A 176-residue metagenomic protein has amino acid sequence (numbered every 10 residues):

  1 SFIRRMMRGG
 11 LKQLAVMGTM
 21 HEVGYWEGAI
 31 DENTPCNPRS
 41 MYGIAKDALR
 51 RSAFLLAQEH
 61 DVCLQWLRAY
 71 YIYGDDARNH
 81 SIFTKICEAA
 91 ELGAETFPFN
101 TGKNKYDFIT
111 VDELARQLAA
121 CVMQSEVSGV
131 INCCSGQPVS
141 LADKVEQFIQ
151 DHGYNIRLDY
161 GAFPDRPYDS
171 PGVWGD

Functional and structural regions predicted by a protein language model:
F2-M41: Conserved Rossmann-fold NAD(P)-dependent oxidoreductase catalytic core, especially the SDR/UDP-sugar
F2-M6, S52-A53, Q117: Hydrophobic positions on the long internal alpha-helix of Rossmann-like NAD(P)-dependent oxidoreductase domains
M6, A57, A90, C121-V122: Hydrophobic pocket-lining residues that define ligand/cofactor binding sites across diverse proteins
Q13, C63-Q65, G129: Structural signature of beta-strand start/N-cap positions in the alpha/beta core of ABC transporter nucleotide-binding
T19-Y25, Y71-A77, M123, P138: Active-site proximal helix/loop that lines the substrate pocket of Rossmann-like NAD(P)-dependent oxidoreductase domains
M41, A45-A48: Active-site helix of classical SDR
R51-K105, V111, F148: NAD(P)-dependent short-chain dehydrogenase/reductase
A94, P98-G102, Y106-D176: C-terminal substrate-binding subdomain of Rossmann-fold SDR/epimerase-dehydratase oxidoreductases
